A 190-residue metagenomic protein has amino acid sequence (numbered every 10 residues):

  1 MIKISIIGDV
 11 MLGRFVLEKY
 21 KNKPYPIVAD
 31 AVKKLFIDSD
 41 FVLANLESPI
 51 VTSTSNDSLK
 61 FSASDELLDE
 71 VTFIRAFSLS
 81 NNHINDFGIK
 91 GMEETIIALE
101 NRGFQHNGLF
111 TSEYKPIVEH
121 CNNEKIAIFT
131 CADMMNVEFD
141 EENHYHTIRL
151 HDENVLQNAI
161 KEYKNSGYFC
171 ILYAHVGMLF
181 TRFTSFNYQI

Functional and structural regions predicted by a protein language model:
M1-I2, D38-F41, F73-A76, G103 (+2 more regions): Loop/turn elements at helix/coil->beta-strand transitions in domains of secreted/extracellular proteins
M1-S62, V155-K161: N-terminal active-site segment of His-dependent metallophosphoesterases
S5-I6, M11-L12, V16, K60-L68 (+5 more regions): Hydrophobic structural segments
I6-G8, V42-E47, R75-N82, Q105-F110 (+1 more regions): Active-site neighborhood of phospho(di)ester-bond hydrolases with catalytic His/Asp-centered motifs
V10-G13, S48-V51, H83-D86, S112-Y114 (+2 more regions): Solvent-exposed loop/turn segments at secondary-structure junctions within structured extracellular/periplasmic domains
L17-D30, F61-S62, H120-C170, M178: Binuclear metal-dependent hydrolase catalytic cores centered on His/Asp/Glu-rich metal-binding motifs
S53-E70, Y168-I190: Active-site-proximal segments of metal-dependent phosphoesterases and phosphodiesterases across multiple
A76, S80-A127: Active-site-adjacent helix-turn-beta-strand microarchitecture at beta-sheet edges that either contains or buttresses
